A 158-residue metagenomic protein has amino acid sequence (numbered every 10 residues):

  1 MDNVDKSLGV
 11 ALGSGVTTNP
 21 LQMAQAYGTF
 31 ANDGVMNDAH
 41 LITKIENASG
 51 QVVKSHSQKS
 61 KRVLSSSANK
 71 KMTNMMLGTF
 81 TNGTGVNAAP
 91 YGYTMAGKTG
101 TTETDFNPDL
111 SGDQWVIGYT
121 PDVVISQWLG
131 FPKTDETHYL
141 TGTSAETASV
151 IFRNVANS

Functional and structural regions predicted by a protein language model:
M1-A24: Mid-domain, small-residue-enriched loop/turn segments at the edges of structured enzyme/sensor domains
V16-Q25, T29-S158: A penicillin-recognizing enzyme superfamily signal
